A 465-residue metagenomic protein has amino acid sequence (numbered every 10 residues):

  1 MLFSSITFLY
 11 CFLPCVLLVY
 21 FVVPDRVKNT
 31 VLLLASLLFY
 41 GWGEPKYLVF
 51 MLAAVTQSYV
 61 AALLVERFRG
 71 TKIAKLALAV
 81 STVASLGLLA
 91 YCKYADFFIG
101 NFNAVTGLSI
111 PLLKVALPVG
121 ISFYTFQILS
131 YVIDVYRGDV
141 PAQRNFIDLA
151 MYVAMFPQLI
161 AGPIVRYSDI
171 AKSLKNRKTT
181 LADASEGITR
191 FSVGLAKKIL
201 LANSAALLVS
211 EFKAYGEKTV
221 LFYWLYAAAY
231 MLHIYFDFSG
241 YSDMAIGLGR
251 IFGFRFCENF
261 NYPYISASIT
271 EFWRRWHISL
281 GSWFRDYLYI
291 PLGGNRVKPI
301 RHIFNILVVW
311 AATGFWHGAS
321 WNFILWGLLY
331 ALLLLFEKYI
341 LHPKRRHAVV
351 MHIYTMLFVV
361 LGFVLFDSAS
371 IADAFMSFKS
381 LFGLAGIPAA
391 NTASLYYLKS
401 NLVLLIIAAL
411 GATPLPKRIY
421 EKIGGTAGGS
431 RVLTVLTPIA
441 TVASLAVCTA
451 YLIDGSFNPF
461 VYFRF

Functional and structural regions predicted by a protein language model:
M1-R464: Membrane-embedded transmembrane alpha-helical bundles that form the catalytic cores of multi-pass lipid-modifying
